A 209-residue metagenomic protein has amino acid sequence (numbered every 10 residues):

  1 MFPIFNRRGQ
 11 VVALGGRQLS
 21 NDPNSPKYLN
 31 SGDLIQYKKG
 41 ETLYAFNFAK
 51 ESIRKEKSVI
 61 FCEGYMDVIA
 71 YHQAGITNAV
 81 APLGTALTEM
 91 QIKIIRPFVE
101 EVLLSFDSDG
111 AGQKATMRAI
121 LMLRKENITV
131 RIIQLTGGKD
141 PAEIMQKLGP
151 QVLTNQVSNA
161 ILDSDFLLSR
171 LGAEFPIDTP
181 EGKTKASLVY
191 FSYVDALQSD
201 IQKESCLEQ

Functional and structural regions predicted by a protein language model:
M1-F98, V102, A115-T116: Phosphate-handling DNA/RNA-contact segment within nucleic-acid enzymes
K38, I60, V80-G84, S108 (+3 more regions): Glycine- and other small-residue-rich loops at beta-strand/loop junctions that grip anionic moieties
M66, L87, F106-T116, Q134-K139: Acidic, metal-coordinating catalytic cores used for nucleic-acid/nucleotide bond scission and strand-transfer chemistry
A70, A115-R118, D140, S205: Phosphate- and divalent-cation-binding pockets in alpha/beta enzyme and binding domains that engage nucleotide-derived
I94, L121-I128: Arginine/glycine-rich "motif VI" loop of SF2 helicases in the C-terminal RecA-like domain
F98-V99, I120-M122, K147-T154: Short, hinge-like loop/turn segments at secondary-structure boundaries
I128-Q209: C-terminal or mid-to-C-terminal helical accessory/interaction module adjacent to the motor/catalytic core
